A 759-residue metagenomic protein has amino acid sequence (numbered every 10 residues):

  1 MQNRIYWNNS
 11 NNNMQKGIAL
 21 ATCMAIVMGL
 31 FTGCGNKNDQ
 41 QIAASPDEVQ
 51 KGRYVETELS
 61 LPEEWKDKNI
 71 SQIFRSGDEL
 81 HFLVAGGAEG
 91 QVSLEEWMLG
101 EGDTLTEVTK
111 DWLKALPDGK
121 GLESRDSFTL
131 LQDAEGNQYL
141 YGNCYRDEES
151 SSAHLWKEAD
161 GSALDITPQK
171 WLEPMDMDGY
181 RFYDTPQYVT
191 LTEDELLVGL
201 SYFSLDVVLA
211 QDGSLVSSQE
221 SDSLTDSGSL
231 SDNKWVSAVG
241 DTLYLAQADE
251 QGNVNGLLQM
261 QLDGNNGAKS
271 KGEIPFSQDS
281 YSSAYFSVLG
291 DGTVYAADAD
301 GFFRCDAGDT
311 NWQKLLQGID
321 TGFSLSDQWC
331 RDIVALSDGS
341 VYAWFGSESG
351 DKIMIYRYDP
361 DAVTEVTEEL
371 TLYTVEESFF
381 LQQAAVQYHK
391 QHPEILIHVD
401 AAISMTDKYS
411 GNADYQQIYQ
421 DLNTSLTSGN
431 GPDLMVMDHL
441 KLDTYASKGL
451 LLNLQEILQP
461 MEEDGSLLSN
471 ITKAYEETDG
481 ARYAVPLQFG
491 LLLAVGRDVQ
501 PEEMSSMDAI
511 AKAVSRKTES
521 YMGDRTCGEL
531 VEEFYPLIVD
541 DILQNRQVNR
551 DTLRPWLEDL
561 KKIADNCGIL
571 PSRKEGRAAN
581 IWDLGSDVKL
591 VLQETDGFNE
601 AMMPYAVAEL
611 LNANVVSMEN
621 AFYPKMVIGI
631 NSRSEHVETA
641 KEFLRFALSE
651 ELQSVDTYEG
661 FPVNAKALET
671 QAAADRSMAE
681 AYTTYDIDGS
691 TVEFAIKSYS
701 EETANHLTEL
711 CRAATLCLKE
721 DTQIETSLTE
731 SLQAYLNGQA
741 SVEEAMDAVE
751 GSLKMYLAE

Functional and structural regions predicted by a protein language model:
G29-G33: C-terminal motif of bacterial Sec signal peptides marking the signal peptidase cleavage site
K66-R75, G119-D133, P174-L191, T225-G240 (+3 more regions): Repeated scaffold domains used in trafficking and secretory/extracellular systems, primarily beta-propellers
E365-S378, I395-A402, L434: Short, well-ordered beta-strand elements
D400-L467, K589: Extracytoplasmic "Venus flytrap"/periplasmic binding protein-like
H439-L493, D508, K512, A608-V615: Hinge/lid segment of periplasmic solute-binding proteins
Q455-L458, E476-S572, S632-E638, S741: Helix-loop-helix "hinge/cap" segment bordering the ligand-binding cleft or interdomain interface
E558, K562-R645, E650, V655 (+1 more regions): Extracytoplasmic/periplasmic substrate-binding proteins
Y682-L757: C-terminal capping/gating helix-and-loop segments adjacent to ligand/active sites or protein-protein/ligand interfaces
